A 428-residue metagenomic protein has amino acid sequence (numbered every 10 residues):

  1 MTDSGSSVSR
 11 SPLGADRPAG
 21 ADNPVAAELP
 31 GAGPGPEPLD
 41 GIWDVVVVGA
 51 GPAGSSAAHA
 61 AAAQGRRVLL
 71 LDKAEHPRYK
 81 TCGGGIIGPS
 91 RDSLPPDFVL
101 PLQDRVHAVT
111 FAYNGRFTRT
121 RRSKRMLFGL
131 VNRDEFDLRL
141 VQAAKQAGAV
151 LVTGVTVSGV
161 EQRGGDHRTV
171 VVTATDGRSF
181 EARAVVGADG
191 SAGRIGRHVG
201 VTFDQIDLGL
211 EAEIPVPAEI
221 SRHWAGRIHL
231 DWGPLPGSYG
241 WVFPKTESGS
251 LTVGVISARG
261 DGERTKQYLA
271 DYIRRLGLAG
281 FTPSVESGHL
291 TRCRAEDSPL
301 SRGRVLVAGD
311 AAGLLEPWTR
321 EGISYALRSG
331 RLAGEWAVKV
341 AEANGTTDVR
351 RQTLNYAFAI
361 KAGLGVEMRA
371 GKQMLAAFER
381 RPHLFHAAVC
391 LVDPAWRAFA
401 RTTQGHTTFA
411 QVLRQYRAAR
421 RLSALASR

Functional and structural regions predicted by a protein language model:
M1-V45, A63-Q64: Extreme N-terminal leader/targeting segments of oxidoreductases
A50-G51: Glycine-rich Rossmann-fold phosphate-binding loop(s) that bind the pyrophosphate of adenine dinucleotide cofactors
G54: N-terminal Rossmann-fold NAD(P) dinucleotide-binding loop
A62-T81: Glycine-rich FAD pyrophosphate-binding loop
S90-R139: A conserved beta-strand/loop capping segment in the N-terminal third of enzymes that catalyze redox or closely related
A143-G280: Predominantly flavin-linked oxidoreductase catalytic cores and closely associated redox partners
G159, G260-W336, E342: FAD/FMN-dependent oxidoreductases across multiple families
V338-R428: C-terminal helical "tail/cap" subdomain of flavin- and related membrane-associated enzymes
